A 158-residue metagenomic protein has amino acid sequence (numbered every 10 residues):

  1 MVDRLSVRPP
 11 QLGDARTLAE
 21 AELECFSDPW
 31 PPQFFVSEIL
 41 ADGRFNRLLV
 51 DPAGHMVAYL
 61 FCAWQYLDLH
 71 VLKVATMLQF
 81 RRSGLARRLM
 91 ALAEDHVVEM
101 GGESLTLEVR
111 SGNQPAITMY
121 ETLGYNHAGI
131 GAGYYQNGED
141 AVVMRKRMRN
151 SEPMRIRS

Functional and structural regions predicted by a protein language model:
V7, R82, V109: Conserved SAM-binding loop
V7-R8, C62, A116, I130: Structured catalytic core of nucleotide-sugar glycosyltransferases
P9-R81, R87-L92, H96, M100 (+2 more regions): Acetyl-CoA-dependent GNAT
L67, T106-E108, E121, N126-V143: Conserved catalytic-core motifs of GNAT/GCN5-like acyltransferases
T76, R110-S111: Short amphipathic helical patch at the helix-1/turn junction of helix-turn-helix
M90, N113-A116, G133-G138: Short glycine/proline-centered loop/turn elements that form peptide/ligand docking sites
M90, V97-E108, M119, G131: Conserved GNAT acetyl-CoA-binding A-motif
